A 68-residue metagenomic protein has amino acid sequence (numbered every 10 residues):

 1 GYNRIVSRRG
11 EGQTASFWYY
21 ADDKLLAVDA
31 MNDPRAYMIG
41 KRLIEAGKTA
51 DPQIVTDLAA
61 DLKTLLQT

Functional and structural regions predicted by a protein language model:
G1-Q67: C-terminal catalytic lobe of FAD-dependent flavoproteins
